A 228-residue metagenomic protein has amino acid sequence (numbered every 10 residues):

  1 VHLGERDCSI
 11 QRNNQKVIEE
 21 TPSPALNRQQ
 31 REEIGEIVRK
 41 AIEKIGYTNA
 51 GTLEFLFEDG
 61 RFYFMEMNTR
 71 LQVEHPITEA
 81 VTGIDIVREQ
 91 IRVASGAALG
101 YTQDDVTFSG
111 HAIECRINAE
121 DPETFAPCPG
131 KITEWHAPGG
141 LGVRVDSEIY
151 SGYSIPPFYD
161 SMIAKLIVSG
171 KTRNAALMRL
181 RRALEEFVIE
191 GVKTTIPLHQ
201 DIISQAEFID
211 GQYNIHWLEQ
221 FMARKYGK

Functional and structural regions predicted by a protein language model:
V1-K228: ATP-dependent carboxylate activation and anion-phosphoryl transfer catalytic cores that bind Mg-ATP to form
